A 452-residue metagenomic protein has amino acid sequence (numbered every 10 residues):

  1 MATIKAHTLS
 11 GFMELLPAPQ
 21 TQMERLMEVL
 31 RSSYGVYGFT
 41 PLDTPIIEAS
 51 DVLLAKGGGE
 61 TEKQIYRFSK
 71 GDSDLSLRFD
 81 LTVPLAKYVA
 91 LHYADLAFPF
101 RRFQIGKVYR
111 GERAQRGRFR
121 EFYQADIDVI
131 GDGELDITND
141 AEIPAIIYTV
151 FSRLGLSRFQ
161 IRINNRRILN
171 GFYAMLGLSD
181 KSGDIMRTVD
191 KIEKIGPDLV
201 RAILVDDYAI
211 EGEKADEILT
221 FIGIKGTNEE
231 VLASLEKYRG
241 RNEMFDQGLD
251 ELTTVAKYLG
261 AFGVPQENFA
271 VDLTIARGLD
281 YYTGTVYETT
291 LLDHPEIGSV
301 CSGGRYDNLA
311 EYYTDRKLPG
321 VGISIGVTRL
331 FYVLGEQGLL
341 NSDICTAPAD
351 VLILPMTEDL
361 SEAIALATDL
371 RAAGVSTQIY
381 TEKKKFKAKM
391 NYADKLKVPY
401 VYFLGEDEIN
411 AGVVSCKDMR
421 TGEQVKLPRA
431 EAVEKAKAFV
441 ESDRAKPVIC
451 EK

Functional and structural regions predicted by a protein language model:
M1-Q20, S69, S179-S182: Auxiliary tRNA-acceptor-end handling modules of aminoacyl-tRNA synthetases
P19-Y37, E48-A49, D72, T82-A94 (+2 more regions): Positively charged, Gly/Ser-enriched RNA/tRNA-binding surfaces
L42, I46-S76: Polyanion/phosphate-binding surface patch
T44-I46, Q160-N165, E382: Acidic carboxylate-rich catalytic motifs and surrounding loops in phosphoryl-/glycosyl-chemistry enzymes
T61-D72, L178-V200, L291-D293: Acidic, His- and aromatic-enriched active-site or binding-groove loops in soluble protein domains that engage sugars
E121-D126, I163-G171: Short, conserved phosphate-binding/catalytic loop or strand-edge motifs used in phosphoryl-/nucleotidyl-transfer
I146-R153, R167-L176: Hydrophobic mid-domain F-helix/FG-region of cytochrome P450s
